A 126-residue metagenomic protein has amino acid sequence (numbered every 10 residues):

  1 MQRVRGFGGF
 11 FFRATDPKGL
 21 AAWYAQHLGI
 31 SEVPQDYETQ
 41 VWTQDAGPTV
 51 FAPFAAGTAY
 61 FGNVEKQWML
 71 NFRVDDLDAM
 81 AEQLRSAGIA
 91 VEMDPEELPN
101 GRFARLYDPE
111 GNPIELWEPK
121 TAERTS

Functional and structural regions predicted by a protein language model:
M1-G9, A81-S126: Vicinal oxygen chelate
M1-R5, F11-V50: Core segments of cupin and vicinal oxygen chelate
G9, P48-F51, Q67-M69, G101: Structural motif
G19-A21, M69, F103: Secondary-structure boundary/capping motif
L28-V33, N71-R73, M93-P95: Short linear motifs in intrinsically disordered
G29-E65, L106-P109, P113-K120: Conserved short beta-strand elements that form part of the metal-binding/catalytic scaffold of enzyme active sites
N63-L84: Mid-chain, well-packed structural core segment of small domains
